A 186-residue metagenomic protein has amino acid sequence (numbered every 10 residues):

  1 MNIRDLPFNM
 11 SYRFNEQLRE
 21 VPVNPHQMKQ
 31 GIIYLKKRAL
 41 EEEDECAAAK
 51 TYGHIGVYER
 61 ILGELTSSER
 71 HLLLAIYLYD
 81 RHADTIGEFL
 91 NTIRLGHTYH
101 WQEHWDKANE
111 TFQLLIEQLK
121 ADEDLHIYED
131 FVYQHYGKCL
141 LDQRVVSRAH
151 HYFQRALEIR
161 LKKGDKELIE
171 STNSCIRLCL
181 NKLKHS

Functional and structural regions predicted by a protein language model:
M1-S186: Intrinsically disordered, low-complexity regions
